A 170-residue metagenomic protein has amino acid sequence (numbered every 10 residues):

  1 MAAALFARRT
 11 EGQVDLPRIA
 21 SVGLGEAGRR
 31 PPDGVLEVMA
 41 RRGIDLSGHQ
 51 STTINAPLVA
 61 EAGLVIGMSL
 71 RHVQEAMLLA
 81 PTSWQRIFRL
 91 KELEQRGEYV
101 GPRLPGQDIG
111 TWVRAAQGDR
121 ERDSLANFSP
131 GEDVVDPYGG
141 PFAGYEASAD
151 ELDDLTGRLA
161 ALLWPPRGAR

Functional and structural regions predicted by a protein language model:
M1-L64, L70-W84, A161-G168: Conserved active-site segments centered on acidic
S69-L70, K91: Short secondary-structure boundary segments
M77-R170: Phosphate-binding/catalytic loops
